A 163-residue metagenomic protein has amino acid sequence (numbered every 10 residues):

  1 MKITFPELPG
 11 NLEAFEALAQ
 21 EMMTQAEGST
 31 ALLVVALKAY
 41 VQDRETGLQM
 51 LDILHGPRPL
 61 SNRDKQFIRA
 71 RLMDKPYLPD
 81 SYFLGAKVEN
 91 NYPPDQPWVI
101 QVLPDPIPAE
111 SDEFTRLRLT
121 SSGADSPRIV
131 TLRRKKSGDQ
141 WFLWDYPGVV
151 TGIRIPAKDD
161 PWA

Functional and structural regions predicted by a protein language model:
K2-L84: Core segments of small alpha/beta cavity-forming domains
F5-L8, K75-L78, Y92-Q96, Y146 (+1 more regions): Intrinsic-disorder/low-complexity coil detector
A31-A36, V99-Q101, R116-R118, I129-T131 (+1 more regions): Ordered hydrophobic segments in well-structured contexts
Y40, D105, S122, K135-S137: Generic structural motif
K65-D125: Surface-exposed, charged secondary-structure patches
D125-W162: Short beta-strand edge/turn micro-motifs at domain boundaries
